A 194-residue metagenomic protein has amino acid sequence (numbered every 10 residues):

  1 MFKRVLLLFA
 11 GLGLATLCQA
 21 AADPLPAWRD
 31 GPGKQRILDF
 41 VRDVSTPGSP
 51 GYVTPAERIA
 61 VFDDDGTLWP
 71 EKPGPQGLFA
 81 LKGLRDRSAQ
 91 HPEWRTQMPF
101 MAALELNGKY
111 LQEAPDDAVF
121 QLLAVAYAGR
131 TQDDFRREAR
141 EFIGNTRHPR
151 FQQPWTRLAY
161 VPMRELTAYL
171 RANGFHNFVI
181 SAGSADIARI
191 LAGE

Functional and structural regions predicted by a protein language model:
M1-R4: Positively charged n-region of N-terminal signal peptides that target proteins for export
L6-T16: Bacterial N-terminal signal peptides
Q19: Nucleotide/phosphate-binding catalytic cleft detector across ATP-hydrolyzing and phosphate-transferring enzymes
A22-E194: Alpha-helical substrate-recognition element adjacent to the catalytic core
